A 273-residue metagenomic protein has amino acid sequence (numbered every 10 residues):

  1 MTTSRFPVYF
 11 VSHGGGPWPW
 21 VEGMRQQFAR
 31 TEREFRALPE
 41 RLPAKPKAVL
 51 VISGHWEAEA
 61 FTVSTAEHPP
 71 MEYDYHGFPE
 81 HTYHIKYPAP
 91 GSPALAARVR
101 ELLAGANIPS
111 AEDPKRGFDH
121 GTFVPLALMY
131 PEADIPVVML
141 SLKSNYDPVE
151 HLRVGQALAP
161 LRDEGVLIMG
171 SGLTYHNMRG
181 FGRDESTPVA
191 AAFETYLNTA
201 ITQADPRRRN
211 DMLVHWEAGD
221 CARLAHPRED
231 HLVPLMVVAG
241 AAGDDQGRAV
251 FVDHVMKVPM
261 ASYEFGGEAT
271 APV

Functional and structural regions predicted by a protein language model:
T2, L42-P43, M129-A133, P160: Solvent-exposed alpha-helices and their adjacent loops that cap or buttress functional pockets in soluble metabolic
T2-A106, S110: A short aromatic-anchored loop/beta-hairpin motif
P7-S12, A48-S53, L140, L161-T174 (+1 more regions): Beta-strand elements within well-structured catalytic alpha/beta cores of enzymes that handle phosphate/sulfate esters
F10-S12, D74-P79, P131-M139, V214: Short, basic/glycine-rich phosphate-binding loops at helix/coil junctions that contact nucleotide phosphates
G15-P17, W56-A58, N145, T174-H176 (+1 more regions): Short, solvent-exposed loop/turn segments at secondary-structure junctions
T82-P90, S141-P148, A222: Flexible, glycine/proline-enriched loop segments at strand-loop-helix junctions that form or flank small-ligand binding
A96-E150: Internal, conserved structured core segments that host functional sites
R98-E101, G105, P136, S144-Y146 (+3 more regions): Surface-exposed, charge/polar-rich loops and edge strands
